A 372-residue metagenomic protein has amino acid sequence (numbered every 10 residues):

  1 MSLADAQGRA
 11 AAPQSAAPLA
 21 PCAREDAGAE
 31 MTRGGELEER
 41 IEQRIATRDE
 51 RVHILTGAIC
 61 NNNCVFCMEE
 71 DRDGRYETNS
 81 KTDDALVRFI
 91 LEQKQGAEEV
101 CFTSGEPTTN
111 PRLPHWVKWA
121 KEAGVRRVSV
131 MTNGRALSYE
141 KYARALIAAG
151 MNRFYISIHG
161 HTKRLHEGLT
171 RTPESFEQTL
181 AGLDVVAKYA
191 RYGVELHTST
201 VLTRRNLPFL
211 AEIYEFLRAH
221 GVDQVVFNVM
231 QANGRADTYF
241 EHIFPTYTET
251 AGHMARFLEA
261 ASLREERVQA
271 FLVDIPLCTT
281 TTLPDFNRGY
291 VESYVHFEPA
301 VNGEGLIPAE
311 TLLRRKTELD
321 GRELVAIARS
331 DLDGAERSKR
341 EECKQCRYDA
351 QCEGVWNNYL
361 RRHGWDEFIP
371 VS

Functional and structural regions predicted by a protein language model:
S2-P13, P18-H53, Q93, R314-D333: N-terminal [4Fe-4S]-dependent radical SAM core
C22, Y76, T172-E177, D184 (+1 more regions): Radical SAM enzyme [4Fe-4S]-AdoMet core and its adjacent flexible, acidic and glycine-rich loops/tails across
I45-D83: Canonical Radical SAM [4Fe-4S] cluster-binding loop centered on the CxxxCxxC motif and its immediate flanking residues
I59-E70, K339-N357: Local cysteine-cluster metal-coordination motifs and their immediate loop/turn environment, predominantly Fe-S cluster
E69-T78, R329, D349-V371: Iron-sulfur (Fe-S) cluster-binding segments and ferredoxin-like electron-carrier domains, especially [2Fe-2S]
L86-C101, N110-Q231: Radical SAM/AdoMet-radical enzyme domain recognition
E323-R337, K344, Y359, F368: Cys/His-clustered metal-coordination modules, chiefly Zn-binding fingers
